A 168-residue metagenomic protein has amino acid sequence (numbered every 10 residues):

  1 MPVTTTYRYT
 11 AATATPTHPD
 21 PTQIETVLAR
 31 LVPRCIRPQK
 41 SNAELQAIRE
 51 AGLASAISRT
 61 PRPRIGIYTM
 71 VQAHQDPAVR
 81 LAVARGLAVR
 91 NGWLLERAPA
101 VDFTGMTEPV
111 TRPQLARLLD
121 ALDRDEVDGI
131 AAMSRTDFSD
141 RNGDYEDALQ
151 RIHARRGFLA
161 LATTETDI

Functional and structural regions predicted by a protein language model:
M1-I168: Short, structured surface patches at the beginning of a domain
